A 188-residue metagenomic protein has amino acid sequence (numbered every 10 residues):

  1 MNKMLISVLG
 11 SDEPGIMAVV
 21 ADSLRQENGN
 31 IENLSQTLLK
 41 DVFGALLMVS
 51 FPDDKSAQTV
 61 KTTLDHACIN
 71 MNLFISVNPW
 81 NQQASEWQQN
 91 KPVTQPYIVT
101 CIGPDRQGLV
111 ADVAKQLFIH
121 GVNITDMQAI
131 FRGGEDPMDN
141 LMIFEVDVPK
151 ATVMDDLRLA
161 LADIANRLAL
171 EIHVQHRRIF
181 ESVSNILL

Functional and structural regions predicted by a protein language model:
M1-L188: A conserved regulatory-domain signal marking ACT and ACT-like small-molecule sensing domains and adjacent regulatory
